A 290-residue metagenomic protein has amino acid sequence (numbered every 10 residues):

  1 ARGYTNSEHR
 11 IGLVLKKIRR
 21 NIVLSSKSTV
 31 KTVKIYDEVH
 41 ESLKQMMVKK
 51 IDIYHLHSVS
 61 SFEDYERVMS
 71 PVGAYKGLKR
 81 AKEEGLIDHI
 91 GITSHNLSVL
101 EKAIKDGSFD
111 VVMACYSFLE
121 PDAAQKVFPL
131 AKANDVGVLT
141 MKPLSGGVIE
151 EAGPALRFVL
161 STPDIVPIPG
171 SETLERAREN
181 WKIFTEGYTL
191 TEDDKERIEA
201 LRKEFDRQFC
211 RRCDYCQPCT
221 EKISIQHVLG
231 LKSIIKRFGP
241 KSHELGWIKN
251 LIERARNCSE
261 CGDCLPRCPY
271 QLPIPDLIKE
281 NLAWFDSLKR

Functional and structural regions predicted by a protein language model:
A1-E8, T29-I35, S117-D122, G146-I149: Acidic-and-aromatic substrate-binding clefts and catalytic sites of carbohydrate-active enzymes
A1-I22: N-terminal binding-site loop/beta-alpha segment at the start of enzyme catalytic domains that lines or forms
R2, N6, V30, H57 (+4 more regions): Short beta->alpha linker loops
S7-V14, E38-S42, A74-L78, V99 (+4 more regions): A general structural detector for well-ordered alpha-helical segments in enzyme core domains, enriched
N21-V23, D88-H89, G137, V166: Proline-centered loop/turn at the N-terminus of a beta-strand
I22-L24, F109-S117, Y188-D194: Short hydrophobic/aromatic-enriched beta-strand-loop microsegments
V30-L139: Glycine/proline-rich, positively charged, aromatic-decorated active-site loop/lid region on the catalytic face
K126-T140, L144-R290: Structured C-terminal cap/extension of enzyme domains
